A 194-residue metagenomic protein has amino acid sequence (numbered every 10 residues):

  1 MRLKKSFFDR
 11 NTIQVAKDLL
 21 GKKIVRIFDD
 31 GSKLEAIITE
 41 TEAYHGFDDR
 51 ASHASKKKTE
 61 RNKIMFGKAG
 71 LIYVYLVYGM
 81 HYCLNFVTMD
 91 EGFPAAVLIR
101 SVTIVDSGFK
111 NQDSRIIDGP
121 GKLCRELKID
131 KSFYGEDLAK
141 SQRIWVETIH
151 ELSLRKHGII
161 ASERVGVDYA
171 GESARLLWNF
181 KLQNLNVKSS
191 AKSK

Functional and structural regions predicted by a protein language model:
M1-K194: Conserved, well-structured core segments that form or line functional sites
